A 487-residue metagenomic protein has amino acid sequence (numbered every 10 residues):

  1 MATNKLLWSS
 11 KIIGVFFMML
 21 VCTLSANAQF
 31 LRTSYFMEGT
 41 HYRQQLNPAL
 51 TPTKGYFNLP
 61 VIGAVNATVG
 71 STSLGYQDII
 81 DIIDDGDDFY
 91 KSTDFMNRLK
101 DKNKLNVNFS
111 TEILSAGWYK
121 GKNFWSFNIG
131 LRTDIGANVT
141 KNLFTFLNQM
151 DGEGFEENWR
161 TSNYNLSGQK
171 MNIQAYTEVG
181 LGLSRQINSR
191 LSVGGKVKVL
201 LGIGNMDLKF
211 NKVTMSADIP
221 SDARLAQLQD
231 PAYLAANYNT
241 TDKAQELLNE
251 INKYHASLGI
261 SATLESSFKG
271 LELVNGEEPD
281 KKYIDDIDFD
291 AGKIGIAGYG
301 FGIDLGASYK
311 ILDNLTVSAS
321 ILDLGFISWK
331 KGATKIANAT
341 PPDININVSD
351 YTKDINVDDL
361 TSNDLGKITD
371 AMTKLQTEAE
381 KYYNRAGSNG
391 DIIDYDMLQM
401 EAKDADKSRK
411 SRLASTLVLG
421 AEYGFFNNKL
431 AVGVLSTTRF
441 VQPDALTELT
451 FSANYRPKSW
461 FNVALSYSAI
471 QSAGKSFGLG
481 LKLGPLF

Functional and structural regions predicted by a protein language model:
M1-R32, A421: Bacterial Sec-dependent N-terminal signal peptides
Q29-F487: Subset of outer-membrane beta-barrel
